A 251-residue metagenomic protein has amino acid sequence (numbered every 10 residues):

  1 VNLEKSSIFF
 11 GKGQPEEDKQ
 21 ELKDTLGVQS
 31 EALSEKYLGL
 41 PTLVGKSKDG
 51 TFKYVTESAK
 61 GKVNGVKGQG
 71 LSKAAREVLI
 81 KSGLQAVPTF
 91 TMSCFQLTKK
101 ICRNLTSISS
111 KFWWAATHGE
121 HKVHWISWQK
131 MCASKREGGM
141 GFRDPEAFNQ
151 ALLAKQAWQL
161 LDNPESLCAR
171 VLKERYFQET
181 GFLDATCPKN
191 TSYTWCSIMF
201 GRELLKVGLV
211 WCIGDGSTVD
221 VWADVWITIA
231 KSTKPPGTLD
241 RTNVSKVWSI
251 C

Functional and structural regions predicted by a protein language model:
V1-C251: A helix-boundary/hinge signal
